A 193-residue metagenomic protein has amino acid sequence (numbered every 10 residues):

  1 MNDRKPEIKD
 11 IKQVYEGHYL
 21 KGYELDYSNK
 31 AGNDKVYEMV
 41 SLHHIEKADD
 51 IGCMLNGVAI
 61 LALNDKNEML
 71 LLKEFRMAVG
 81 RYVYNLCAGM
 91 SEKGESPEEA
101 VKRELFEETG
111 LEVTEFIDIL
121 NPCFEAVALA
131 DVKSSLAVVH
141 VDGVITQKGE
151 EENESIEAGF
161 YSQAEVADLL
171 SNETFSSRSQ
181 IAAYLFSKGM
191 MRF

Functional and structural regions predicted by a protein language model:
M1-P6, K73, V79-V83, A88-G89 (+5 more regions): Nudix hydrolase/Nudix homology domain
M1-Q13, L20: A short, amphipathic edge element
N2, M54-R103: Conserved Nudix-box catalytic region and its N-terminal flanking loop in Nudix hydrolases and closely related
Q13-H18, K30, K47-C53, C123-K133: Acidic pyrophosphate-coordinating catalytic loop
Y19-A59, D65: Acidic, metal-coordinating catalytic segment for phosphate/diphosphate chemistry, firing primarily on the Nudix
Y23-D26, L61, S135-A137, G159: Conserved hydrophobic/aromatic positions in well-ordered beta-strands
N33-E38, T146-E151, L170: Short, charged, solvent-exposed linker or helix-capping segments at domain edges/interfaces that act as flexible hinges
N56, L63-K66, R76-M77, N85 (+2 more regions): Active-site segment of metal-dependent pyrophosphate-handling enzymes, primarily the Nudix hydrolase catalytic core
